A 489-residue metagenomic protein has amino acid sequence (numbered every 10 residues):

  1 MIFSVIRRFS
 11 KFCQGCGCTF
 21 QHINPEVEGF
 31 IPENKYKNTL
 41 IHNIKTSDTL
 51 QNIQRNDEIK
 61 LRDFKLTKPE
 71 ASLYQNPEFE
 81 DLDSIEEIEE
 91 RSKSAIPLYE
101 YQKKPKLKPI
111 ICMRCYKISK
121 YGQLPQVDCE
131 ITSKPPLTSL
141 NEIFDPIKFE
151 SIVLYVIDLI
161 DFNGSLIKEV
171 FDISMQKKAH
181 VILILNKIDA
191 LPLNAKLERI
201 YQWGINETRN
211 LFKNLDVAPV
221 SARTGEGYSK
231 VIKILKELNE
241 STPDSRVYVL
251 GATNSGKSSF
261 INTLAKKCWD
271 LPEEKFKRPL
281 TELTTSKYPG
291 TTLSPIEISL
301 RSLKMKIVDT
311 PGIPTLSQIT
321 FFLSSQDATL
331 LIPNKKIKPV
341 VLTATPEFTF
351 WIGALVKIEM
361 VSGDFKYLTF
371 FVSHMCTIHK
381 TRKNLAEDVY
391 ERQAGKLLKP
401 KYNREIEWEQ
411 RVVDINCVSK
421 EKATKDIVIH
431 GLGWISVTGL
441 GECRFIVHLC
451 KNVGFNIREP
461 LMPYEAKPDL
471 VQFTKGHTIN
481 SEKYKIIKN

Functional and structural regions predicted by a protein language model:
F3-I152, H180, F276-N489: Helix-rich effector regions associated with P-loop NTPase G domains
K120-Q123, K148-I167, I188-K196, G225 (+1 more regions): Conserved Switch II/interswitch segment of TRAFAC-class P-loop GTPases
P136-S139, I167-E169, K196-G204: Well-ordered, non-membrane alpha-helical segments in soluble/globular domains
V156, I184, I307: Generic enzyme active-site microenvironment
D158, T242, L300-S302: Loop/turn segments within WD40 beta-propeller blades
L166-K178: Histidine-anchored nucleotide/phosphate-binding helix
A179-I182, A190-S255, I261-E274, R278-T281 (+1 more regions): Canonical P-loop GTPase G-domain recognition
K187, Y201, Y367-F370: RNA pseudouridine synthases
